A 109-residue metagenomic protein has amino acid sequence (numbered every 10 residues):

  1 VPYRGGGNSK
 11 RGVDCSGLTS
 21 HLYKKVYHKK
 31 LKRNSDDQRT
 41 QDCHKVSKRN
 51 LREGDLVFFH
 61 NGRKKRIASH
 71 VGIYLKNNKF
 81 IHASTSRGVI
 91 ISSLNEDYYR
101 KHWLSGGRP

Functional and structural regions predicted by a protein language model:
V1-P2, P109: Intrinsically disordered, low-complexity, Pro/Ser/Thr/Asn/Gly/Ala-rich spacer/linker segments adjacent to signal
P2-E53: Catalytic cysteine-centered active-site loop
K45-S47, R63, I67-P109: Aromatic- and glycine-rich peptidoglycan recognition patches
